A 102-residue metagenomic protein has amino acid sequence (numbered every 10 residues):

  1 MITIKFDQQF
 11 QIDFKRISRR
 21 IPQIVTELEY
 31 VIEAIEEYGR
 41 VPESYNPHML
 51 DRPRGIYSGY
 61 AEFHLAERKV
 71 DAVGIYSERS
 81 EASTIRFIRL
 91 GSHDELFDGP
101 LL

Functional and structural regions predicted by a protein language model:
M1, Y60, V73: Broad gene-expression machinery/nucleic-acid interaction feature
M1-A34: Arg/Lys-rich, positively charged N-terminal/basic patches that mediate binding to nucleic acids
I4, H48, A61, I85-I88: A broad, low-specificity signal marking well-ordered, structured residues that form hydrophobic/aromatic
Q9, E33, E37, P42 (+1 more regions): Short, functionally important structural connectors and interaction interfaces within domains
Q11, Y60, S92-H93: Intrinsically disordered, low-complexity regulatory regions of eukaryotic regulatory proteins
P22-V25, H64-L102: Enriched for short, Lys/Arg-rich terminal
E36-A66: A short, surface-exposed loop/turn module that caps and links secondary-structure elements
